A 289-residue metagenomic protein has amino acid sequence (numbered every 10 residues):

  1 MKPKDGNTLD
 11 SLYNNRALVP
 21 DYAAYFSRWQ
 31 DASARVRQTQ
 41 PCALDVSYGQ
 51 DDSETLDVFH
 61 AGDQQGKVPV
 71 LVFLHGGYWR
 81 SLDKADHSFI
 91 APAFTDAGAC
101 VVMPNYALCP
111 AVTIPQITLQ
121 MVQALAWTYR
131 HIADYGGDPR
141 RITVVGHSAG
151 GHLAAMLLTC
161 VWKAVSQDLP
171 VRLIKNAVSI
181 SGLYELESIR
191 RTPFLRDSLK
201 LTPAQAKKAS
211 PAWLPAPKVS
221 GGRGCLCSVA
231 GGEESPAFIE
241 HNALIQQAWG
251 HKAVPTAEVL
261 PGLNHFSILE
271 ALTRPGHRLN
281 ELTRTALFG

Functional and structural regions predicted by a protein language model:
M1-G289: Alpha/beta-hydrolase superfamily serine-hydrolase fold, recognizing
